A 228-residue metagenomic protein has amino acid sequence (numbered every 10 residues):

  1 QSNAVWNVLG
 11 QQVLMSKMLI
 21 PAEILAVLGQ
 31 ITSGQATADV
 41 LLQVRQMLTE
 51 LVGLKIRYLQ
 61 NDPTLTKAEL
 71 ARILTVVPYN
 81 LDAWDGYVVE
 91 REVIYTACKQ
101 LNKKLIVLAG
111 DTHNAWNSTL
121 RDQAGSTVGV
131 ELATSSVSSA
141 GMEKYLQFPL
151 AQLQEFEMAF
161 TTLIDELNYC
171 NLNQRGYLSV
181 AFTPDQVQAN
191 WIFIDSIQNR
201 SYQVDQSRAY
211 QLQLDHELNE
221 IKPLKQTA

Functional and structural regions predicted by a protein language model:
Q1-A228: Long, structured stretches of catalytic cores involved in phosphate-ester chemistry, encompassing
